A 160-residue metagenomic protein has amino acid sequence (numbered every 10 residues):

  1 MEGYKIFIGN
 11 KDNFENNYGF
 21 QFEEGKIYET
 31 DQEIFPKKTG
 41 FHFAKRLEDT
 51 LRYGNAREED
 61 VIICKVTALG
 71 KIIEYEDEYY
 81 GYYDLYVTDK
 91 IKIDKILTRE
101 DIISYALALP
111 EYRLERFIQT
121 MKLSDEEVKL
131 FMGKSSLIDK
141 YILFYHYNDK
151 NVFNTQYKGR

Functional and structural regions predicted by a protein language model:
M1-R160: Short, glycine-biased loop/turn motifs at secondary-structure junctions and in low-complexity Ser/Thr/Pro-rich termini
